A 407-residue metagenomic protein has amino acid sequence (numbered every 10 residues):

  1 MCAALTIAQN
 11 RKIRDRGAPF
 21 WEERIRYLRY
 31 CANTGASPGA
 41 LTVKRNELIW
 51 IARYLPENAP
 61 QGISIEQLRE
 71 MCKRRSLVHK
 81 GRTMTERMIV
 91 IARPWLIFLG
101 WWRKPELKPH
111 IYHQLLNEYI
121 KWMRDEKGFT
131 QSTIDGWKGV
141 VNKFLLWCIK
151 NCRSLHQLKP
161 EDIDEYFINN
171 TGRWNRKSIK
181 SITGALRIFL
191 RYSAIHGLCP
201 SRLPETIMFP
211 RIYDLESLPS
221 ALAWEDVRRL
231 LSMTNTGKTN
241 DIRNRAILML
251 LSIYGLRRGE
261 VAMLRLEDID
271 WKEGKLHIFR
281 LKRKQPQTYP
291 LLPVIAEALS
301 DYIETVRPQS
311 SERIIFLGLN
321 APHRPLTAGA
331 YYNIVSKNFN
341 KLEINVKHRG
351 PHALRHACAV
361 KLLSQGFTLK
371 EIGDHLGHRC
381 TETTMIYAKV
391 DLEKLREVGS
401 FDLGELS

Functional and structural regions predicted by a protein language model:
M1-S407: Conserved catalytic core of the tyrosine transesterase superfamily
